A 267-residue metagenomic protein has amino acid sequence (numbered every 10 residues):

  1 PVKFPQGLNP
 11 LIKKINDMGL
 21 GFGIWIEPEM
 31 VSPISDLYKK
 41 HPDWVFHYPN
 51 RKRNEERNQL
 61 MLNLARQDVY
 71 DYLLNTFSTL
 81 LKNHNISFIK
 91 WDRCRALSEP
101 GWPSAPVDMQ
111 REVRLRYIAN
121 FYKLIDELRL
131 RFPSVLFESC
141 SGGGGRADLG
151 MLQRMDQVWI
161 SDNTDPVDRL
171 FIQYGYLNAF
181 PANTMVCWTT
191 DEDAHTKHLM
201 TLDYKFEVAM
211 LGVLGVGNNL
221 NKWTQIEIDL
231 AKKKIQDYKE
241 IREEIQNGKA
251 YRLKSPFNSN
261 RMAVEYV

Functional and structural regions predicted by a protein language model:
P1-P5, D43-P49, P103-Y117: Glycine-rich tight-turn/loop motif centered on a GG-T
P1-Y38, D126-S134: Acidic/aromatic-lined carbohydrate-recognition and catalytic surfaces of CAZymes acting on diverse glycans
L8-I12, F77-L81, Y122-D126, I235: Generic structural signal for well-ordered alpha-helices, preferentially at hydrophobic/aromatic core positions
F22-I26, I89-W91, E138-S139, V216: Hydrophobic faces of well-ordered beta-strands that scaffold small-molecule active sites in alpha/beta enzyme cores
I26-S32, R93-L97, S141-G145: Active-site-proximal loop/turn and secondary-structure-junction residues that shape catalytic pockets, frequently
S32-P33, L37-D71, L115-N221: Glycan-recognition surfaces
L62-D92: An active-site-proximal structural segment forming one wall of the substrate-binding cleft that immediately precedes
G217-V267: Glycan-recognition and catalytic regions of carbohydrate-active enzymes
